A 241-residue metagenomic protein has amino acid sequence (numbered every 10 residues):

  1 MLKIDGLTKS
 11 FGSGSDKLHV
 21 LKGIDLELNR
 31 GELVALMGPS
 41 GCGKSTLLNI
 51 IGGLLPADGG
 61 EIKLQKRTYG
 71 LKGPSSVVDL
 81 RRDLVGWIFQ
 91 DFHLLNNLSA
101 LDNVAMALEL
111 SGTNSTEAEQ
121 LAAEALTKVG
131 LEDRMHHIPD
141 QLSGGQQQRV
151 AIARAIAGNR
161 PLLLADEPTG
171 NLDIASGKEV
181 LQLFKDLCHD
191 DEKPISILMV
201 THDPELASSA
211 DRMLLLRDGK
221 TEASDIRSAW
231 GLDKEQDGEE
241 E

Functional and structural regions predicted by a protein language model:
M1-S209, M213-L216: ABC family nucleotide-binding domain
K220-E241: Conserved beta-strand-loop-alpha-helix hinge in the C-terminal portion of ABC ATPase nucleotide-binding domains
